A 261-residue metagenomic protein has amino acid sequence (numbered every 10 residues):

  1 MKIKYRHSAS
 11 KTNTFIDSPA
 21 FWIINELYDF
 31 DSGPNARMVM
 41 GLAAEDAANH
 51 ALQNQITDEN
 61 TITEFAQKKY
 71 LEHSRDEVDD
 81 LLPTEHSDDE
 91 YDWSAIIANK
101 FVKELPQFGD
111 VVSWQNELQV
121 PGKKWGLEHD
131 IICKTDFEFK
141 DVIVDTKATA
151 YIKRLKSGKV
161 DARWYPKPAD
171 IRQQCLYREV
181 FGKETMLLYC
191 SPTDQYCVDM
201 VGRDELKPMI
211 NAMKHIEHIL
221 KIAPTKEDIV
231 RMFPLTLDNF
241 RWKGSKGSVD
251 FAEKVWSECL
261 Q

Functional and structural regions predicted by a protein language model:
M1-K134, Q261: Metal-dependent nuclease catalytic cores that hydrolyze phosphodiester bonds in DNA/RNA, characterized by
K2-H7, P19-F30, I143, Y151-D161 (+1 more regions): Short amphipathic alpha-helical segments and their helix-coil junctions
D29, P121, T149-Y151, S191-Q195: Short, solvent-exposed loop/turn segments at secondary-structure junctions
R37, G41, D170-Q174, L206: Short, charged, low-complexity patches
A43-D46, R172-V180: Short amphipathic alpha-helical face segments that pack within enzyme cores and frequently flank/anchor catalytic
S87-E90, P166, E205-M209: Residue-level preference for long, well-ordered alpha-helices that form the structural scaffold of enzyme catalytic
A98, L127, R178-Q261: Metal-dependent nuclease catalytic regions and adjoining charged, substrate-binding loops involved in nucleic-acid end
V120-Q173: Non-catalytic protein-protein interaction segments used by genome-maintenance enzymes to assemble and couple activities
